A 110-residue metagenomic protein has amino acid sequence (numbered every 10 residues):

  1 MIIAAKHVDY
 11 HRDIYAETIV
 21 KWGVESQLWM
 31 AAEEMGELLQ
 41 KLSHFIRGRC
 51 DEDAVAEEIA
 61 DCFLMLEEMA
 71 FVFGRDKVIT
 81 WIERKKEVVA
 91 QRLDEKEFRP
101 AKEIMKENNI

Functional and structural regions predicted by a protein language model:
M1-I110: Flexible "arm" and connector segments at domain edges
